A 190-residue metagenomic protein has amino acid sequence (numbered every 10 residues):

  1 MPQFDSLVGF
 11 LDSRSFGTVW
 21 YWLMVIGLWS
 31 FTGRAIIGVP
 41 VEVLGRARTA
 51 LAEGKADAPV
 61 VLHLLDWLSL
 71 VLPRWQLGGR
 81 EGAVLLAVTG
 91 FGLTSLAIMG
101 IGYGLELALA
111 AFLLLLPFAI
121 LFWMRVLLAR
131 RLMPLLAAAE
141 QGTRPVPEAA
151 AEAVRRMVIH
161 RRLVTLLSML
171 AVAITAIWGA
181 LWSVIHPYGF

Functional and structural regions predicted by a protein language model:
M1-G17, T49-W75: N-terminal juxtamembrane cytosolic/stromal segments of multi-pass membrane proteins
M1-S30, G82-F112: Long, highly hydrophobic alpha-helical transmembrane signal-anchor segments
T18-R46, Y103, F112-A129: Hydrophobic alpha-helical membrane-embedded segments
F31, A35-G38, T89-L96, F118 (+3 more regions): Helical transmembrane-bundle signal
A56-G78, A138-R161: Short membrane-interface loop/juxtamembrane segments of multi-pass integral membrane proteins
L77-T89, R161-A171: Select subsegments of transmembrane alpha-helices in polytopic membrane proteins, especially boundary-proximal
L127-A139: A cytosolic-side transmembrane-helix exit/cap motif
T175-F190: Juxtamembrane boundary at the C-terminal end of a transmembrane helix
